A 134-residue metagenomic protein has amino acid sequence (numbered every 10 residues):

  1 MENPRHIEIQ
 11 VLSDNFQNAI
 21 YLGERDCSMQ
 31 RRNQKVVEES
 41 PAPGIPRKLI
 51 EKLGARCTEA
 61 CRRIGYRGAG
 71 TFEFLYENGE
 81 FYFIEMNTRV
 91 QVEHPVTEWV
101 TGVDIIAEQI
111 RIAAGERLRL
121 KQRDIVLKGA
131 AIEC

Functional and structural regions predicted by a protein language model:
M1-C134: ATP-dependent carboxylate activation and anion-phosphoryl transfer catalytic cores that bind Mg-ATP to form
